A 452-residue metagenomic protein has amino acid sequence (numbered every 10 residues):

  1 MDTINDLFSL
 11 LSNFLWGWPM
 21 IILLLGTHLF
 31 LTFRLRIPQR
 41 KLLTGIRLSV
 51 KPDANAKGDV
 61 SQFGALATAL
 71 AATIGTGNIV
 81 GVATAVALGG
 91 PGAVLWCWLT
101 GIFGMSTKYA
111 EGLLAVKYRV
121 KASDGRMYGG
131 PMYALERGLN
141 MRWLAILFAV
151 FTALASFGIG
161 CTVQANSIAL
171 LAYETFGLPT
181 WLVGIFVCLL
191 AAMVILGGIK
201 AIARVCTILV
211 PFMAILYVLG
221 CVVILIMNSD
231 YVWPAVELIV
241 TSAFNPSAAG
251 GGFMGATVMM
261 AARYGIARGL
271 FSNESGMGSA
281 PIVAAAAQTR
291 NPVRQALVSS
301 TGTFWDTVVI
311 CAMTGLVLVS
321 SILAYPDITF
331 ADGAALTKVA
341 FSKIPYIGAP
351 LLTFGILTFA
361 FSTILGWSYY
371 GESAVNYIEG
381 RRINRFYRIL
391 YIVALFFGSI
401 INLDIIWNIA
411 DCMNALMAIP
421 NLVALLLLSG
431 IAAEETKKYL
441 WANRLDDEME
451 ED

Functional and structural regions predicted by a protein language model:
M1-T76, V86-A93, G104, F396 (+1 more regions): N-terminal alpha-helical transmembrane segments of multi-pass membrane transport and channel/translocase proteins
T3-I4, R34-Q39, G77-V82, G158-A169 (+5 more regions): Transmembrane helix-loop junctions in multi-pass membrane proteins
L23-F30, R34-R47, N166-A172, P179-V240 (+2 more regions): Membrane-interface loop-to-helix entry segments
T27, L31-T32, T100-G125, P131-I195 (+2 more regions): Helix-loop-helix module between adjacent transmembrane segments
T32, E111-Y118, V222-L238, P246 (+5 more regions): Extracellular/periplasmic helix-exit of transmembrane alpha-helices
I37-S61, T84-V86, G90-V94, W98 (+4 more regions): Flexible loop linkers connecting adjacent transmembrane helices in multi-pass alpha-helical membrane transporters
A56-L88, L114-M132, E136-R137, V150-A153 (+1 more regions): Alpha-helical membrane segments and immediately flanking helix-loop junctions that form or couple to the substrate/ion
F103-E111, I185-I199, V210-D230, R263 (+3 more regions): Selective recognition of specific alpha-helical transmembrane segments in multi-pass small-molecule
